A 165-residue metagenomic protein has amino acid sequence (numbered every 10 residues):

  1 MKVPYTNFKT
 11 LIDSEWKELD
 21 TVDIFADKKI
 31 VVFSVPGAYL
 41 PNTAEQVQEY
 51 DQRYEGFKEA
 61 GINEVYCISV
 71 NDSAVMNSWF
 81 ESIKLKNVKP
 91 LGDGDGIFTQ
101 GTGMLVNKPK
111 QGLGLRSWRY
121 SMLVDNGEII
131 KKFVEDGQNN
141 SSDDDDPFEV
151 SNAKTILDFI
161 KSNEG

Functional and structural regions predicted by a protein language model:
M1-G165: Chalcogenol-based redox active-site neighborhoods
